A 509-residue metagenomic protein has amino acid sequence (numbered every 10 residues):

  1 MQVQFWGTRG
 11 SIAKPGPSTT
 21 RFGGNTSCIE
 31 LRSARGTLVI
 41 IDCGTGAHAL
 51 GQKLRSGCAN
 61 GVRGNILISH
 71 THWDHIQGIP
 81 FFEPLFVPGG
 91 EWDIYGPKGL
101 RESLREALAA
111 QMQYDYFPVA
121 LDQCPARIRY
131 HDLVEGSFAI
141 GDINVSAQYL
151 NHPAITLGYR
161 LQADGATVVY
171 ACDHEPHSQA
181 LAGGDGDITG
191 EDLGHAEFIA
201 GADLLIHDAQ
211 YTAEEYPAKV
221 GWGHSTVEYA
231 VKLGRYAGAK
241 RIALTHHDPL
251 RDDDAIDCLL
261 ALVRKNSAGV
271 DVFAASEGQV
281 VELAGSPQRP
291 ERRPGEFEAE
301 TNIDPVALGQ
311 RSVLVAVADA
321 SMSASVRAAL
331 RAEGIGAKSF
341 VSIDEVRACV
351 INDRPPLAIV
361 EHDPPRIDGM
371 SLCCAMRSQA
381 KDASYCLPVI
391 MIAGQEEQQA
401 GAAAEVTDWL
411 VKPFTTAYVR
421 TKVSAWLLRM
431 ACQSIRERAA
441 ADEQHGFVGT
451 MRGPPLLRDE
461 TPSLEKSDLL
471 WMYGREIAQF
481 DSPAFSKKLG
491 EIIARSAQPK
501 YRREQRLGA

Functional and structural regions predicted by a protein language model:
M1-A182, A196, D253-E298: Binuclear metal-dependent hydrolase catalytic cores
H177-S276: Cap/insert and terminal regions of metallo-dependent hydrolase folds
S312-L314, A358, A383-E396: A short, hydrophobic beta-strand element within the central beta-sheet of small alpha/beta folds
A318-E345, N352: Two-component/phosphorelay signaling modules centered on CheY-like receiver
V360-Y385: Conserved phosphotransfer microenvironments
S371, G394-W409: Alpha4 helix (beta4-alpha4-beta5 surface) of REC/receiver domains from two-component response regulators
F414-V423, I435, A484: C-terminal output helix
S424-A439: The C-terminal output helix
